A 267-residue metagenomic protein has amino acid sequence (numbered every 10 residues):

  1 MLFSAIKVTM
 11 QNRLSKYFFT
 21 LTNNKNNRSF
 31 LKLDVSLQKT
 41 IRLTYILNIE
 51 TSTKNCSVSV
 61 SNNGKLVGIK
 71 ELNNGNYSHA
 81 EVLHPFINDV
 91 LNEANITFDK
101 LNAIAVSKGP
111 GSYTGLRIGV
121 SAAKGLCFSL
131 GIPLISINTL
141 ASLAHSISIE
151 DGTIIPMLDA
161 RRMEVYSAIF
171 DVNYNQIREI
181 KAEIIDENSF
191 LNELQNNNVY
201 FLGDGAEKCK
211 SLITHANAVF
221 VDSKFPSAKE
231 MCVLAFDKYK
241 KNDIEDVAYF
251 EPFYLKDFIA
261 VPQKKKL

Functional and structural regions predicted by a protein language model:
S4, F19, R28-L31: Short hydrophobic targeting helices and cationic amphipathic motifs that mediate membrane/organellar targeting
I41-K108: N-terminal beta-alpha supersecondary unit
I41-R42, K65, P133-P226, Y254 (+2 more regions): Surface "functional belts" at beta-alpha junctions
A103-L134, T139: DPxDG-like acidic metal-binding loop motif
V221-Y254: Glycine-rich phosphate-binding/hydrolytic loop that grips phosphoryl groups
